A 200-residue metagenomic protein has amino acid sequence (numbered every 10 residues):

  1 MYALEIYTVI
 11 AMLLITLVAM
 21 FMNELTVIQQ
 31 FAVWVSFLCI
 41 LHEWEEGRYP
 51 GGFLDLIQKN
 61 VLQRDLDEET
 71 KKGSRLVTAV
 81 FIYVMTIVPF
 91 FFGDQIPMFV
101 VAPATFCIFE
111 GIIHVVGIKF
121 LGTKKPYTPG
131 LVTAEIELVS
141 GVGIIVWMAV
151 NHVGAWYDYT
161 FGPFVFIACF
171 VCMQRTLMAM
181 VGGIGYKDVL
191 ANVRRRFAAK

Functional and structural regions predicted by a protein language model:
Y7-L14, K72-F90, T133-V142: Core segments of transmembrane alpha-helices that mediate helix-helix packing or line hydrophobic substrate/ligand
T16-Q29: Short, hydrophobic transmembrane alpha-helix segments
T26-E43: Loop-to-helix transition at the N-terminal end of transmembrane alpha-helices
L56-V77: Juxtamembrane helix-capping/reentrant segments at transmembrane boundaries
Y83-I136: Membrane-proximal helix-loop-helix units in multi-pass membrane proteins
I136-W156: Hydrophobic alpha-helical transmembrane segments in multi-pass integral membrane proteins
W156-R175: Small-residue-rich transmembrane alpha-helices that serve as helix-helix interface/gating elements in multipass
V181-K200: Short, highly charged, low-complexity non-transmembrane loops/tails of multi-pass membrane proteins
